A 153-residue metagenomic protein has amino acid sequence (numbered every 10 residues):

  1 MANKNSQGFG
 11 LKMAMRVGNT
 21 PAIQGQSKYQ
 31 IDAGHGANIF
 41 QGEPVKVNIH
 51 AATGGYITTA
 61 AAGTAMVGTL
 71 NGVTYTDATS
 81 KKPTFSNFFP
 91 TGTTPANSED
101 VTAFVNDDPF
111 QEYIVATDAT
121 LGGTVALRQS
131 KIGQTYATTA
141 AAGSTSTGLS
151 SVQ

Functional and structural regions predicted by a protein language model:
M1-Q153: Surface-exposed, low-hydrophobicity beta-strand/loop segments enriched in small/polar/acidic residues
